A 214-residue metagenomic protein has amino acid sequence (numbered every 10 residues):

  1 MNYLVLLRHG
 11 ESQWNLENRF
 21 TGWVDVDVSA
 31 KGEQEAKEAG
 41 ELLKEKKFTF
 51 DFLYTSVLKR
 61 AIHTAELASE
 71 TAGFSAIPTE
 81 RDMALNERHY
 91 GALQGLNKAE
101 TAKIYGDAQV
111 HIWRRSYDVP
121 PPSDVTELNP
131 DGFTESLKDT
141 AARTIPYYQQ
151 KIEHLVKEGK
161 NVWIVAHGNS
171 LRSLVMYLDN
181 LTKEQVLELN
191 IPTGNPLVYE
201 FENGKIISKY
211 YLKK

Functional and structural regions predicted by a protein language model:
N2-I77, R81, G132-T144, G194: Active-site-proximal alpha-helix that buttresses catalytic centers in soluble enzyme cores
L4, L155, K160-A166: Generic beta-sheet signal
H9, A84, H167: Active-site glycine-centered loops adjacent to acidic/histidine catalytic or metal-binding residues that shape
G40-H111, D118-S123, M176-P192, P196-G204: Phosphate-coordination/substrate-recognition cap region in phosphate-metabolizing enzymes
Q109-D139: Short glycine/proline- and acidic residue-enriched helix-loop micro-motifs that form flexible lids or anion-recognition
T144-V156: A short, acidic, amphipathic alpha-helical segment used as a generic capping/interface helix at domain edges
G168-S173, I207: GST superfamily/GST-like fold recognition
Y210-K214: Short, solvent-exposed aromatic-acidic interface loops
